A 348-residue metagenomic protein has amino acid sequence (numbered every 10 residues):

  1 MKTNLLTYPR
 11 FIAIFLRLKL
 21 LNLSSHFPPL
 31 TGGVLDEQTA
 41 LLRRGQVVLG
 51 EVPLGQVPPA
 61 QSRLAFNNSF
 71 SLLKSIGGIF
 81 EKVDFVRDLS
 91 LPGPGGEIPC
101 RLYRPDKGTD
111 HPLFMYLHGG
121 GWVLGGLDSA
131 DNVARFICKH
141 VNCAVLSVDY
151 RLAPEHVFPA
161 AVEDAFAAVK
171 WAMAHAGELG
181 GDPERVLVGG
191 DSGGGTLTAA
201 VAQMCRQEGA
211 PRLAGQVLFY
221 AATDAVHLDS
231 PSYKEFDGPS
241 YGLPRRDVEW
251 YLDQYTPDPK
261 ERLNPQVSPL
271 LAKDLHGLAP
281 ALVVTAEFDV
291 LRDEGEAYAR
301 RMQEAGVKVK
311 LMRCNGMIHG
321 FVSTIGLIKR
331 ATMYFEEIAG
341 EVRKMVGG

Functional and structural regions predicted by a protein language model:
M1-L102, G347-G348: A glycine/proline-hinged amphipathic helix-loop "lid/cap" segment that gates access to hydrophobic ligand pockets
K2-L18, F80-G348: Alpha/beta-hydrolase superfamily serine-hydrolase fold, recognizing
